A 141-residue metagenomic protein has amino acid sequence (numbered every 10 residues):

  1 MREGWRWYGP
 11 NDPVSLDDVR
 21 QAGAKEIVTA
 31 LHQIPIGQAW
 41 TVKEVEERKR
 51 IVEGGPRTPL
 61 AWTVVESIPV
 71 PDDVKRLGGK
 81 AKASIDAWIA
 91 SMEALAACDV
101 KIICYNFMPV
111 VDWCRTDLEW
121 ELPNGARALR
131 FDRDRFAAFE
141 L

Functional and structural regions predicted by a protein language model:
M1-L141: N-terminal pre-domain/capping segments
